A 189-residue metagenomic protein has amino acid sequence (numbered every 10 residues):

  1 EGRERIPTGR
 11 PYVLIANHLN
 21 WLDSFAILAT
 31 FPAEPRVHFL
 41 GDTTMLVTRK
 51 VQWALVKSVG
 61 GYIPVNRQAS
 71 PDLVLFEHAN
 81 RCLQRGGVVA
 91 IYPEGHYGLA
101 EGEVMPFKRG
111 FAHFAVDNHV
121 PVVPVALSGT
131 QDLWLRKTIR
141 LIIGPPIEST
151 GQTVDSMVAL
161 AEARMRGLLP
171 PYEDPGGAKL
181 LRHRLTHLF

Functional and structural regions predicted by a protein language model:
E1, I63-N66, S149: Short acidic-hydrophobic, aromatic-tinged amphipathic segments that line or gate anion-handling sites
E1, S70-V74: Glycine-rich, highly charged phosphate/nucleotide-binding loops
E1-G2, G41: Short loop/edge segments at beta-strand edges and connector loops that shape dinucleotide/nucleotide cofactor-binding
R3-P7: Glycine-rich helix-loop-beta junction characteristic of Rossmann-like nucleotide cofactor-binding loops
T8-A69: Catalytic core of membrane glycerolipid acyltransferases/transacylases, capturing the structured, soluble-facing
R10, L73-F189: Non-catalytic C-terminal accessory region of glycerolipid acyltransferases and related lyso-lipid remodeling enzymes
